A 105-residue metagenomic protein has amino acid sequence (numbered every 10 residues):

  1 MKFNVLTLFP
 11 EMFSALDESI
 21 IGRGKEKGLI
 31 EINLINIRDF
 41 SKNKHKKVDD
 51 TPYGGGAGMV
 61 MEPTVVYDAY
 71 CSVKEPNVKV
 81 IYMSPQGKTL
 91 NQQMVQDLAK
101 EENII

Functional and structural regions predicted by a protein language model:
M1-V73: N-terminal nucleotide/polyanion-binding subdomain common to many enzyme families
V60-I105: S-adenosyl-L-methionine/SAH cofactor-binding core of RNA-modifying enzymes
